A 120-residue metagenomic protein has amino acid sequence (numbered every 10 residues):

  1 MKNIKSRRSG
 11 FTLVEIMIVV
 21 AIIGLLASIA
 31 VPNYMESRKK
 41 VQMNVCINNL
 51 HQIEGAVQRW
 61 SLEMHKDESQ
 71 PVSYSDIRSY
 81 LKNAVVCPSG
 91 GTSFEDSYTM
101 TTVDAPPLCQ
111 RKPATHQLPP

Functional and structural regions predicted by a protein language model:
M1-F11: N-terminal leader/signal peptides at the extreme start of proteins
N3, E36, R59-E63: Conserved amphipathic alpha-helical interaction elements at protein-protein interfaces in regulatory, energy-coupling
S9, E15-I18: Internal alpha-helical transmembrane segments of multi-pass membrane proteins, especially GPCRs
M17-N33: Alpha-helical hydrophobic helix detector
S28, C46-A56: Conserved beta-strand->loop/alpha-helix structural units within folded catalytic cores of enzymes with alpha/beta
Y34-L50: Aliphatic-rich helix starts adjacent to a transmembrane/signal segment
G55-Q58, L62-P120: Extracellular/periplasmic head regions of type IV pilus-like filament subunits
